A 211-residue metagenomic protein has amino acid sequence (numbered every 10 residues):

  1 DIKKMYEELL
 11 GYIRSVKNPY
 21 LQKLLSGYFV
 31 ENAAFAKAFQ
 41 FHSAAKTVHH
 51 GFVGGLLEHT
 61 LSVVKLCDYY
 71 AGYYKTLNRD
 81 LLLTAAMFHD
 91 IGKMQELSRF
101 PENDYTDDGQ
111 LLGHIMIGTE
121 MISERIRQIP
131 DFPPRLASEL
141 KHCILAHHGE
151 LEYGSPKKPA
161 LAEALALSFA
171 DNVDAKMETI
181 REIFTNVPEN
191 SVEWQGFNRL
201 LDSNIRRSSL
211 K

Functional and structural regions predicted by a protein language model:
D1-G109, P134: Acidic/His-rich, divalent-metal-binding segments that scaffold phosphate/diphosphate chemistry
L9-Y12, L24-L25, L140, F184 (+2 more regions): Generic structural signal of hydrophobic/aromatic residues within well-ordered alpha-helices of folded domains
E31, A44, N186-E189, E193: Alpha-helical protein-protein interaction elements
F35, V48, E193, F197 (+1 more regions): Glycine-rich, flexible loop/turn motifs
E58, Y69-V187: Divalent metal-dependent catalytic cores for phosphoryl transfer on phosphate-bearing substrates
S168, V192-R199, S208-K211: N-terminal intrinsically disordered, cationic/polar leader segments that include organellar targeting peptides
